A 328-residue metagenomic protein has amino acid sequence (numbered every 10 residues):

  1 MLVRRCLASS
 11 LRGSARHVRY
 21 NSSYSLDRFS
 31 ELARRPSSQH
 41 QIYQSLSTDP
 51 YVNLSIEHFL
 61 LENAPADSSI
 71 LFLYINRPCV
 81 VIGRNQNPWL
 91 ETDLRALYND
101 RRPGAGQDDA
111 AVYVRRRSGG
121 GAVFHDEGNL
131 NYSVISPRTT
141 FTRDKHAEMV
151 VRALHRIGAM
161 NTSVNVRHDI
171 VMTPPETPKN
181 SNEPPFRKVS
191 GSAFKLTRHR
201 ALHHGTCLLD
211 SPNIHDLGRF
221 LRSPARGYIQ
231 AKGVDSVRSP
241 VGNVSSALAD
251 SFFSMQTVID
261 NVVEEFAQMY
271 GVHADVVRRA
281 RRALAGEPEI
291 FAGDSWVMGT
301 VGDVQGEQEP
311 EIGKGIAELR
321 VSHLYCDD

Functional and structural regions predicted by a protein language model:
L2-D144: N-terminal lobe of the biotin/lipoate ligase/transferase fold
F59, E148-T162, K179-D327: Long, positively charged amphipathic alpha-helical accessory segments at protein N-termini or as interdomain linkers
S69, P78-V80, L130, H168 (+2 more regions): Structural beta-strand/beta-sheet cores of well-ordered domains, especially the beta-sheet scaffolds that support
N76-R77, D126-E127, T173-K179, P185 (+1 more regions): Short acidic-glycine loop/turn motifs at beta-strand connectors
N85-Q86, P137-T139, P175-T177, S211-I214: Short loop segments at secondary-structure junctions
Q86, L94-Q107, V112, H155-S163 (+2 more regions): Acidic, polar low-complexity intrinsically disordered regions
R116-N131, D169-P175, K188, F194-L202 (+1 more regions): FAD-binding core of FAD-dependent oxidoreductases, characterized by glycine-rich FAD pyrophosphate-binding loops
E127-P175: Contiguous, small/hydrophobic- and glycine-enriched helical/loop subdomains that border and often "cap" functional
